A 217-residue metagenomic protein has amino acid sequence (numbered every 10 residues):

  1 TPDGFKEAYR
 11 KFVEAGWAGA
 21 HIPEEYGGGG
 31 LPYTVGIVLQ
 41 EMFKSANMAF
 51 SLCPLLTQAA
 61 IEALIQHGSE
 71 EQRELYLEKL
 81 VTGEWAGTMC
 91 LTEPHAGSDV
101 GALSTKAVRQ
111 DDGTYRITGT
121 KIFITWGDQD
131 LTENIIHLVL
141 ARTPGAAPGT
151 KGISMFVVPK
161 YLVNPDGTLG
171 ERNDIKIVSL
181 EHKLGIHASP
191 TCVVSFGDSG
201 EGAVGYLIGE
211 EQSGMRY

Functional and structural regions predicted by a protein language model:
T1-A15, L64-R109, T114-Y115, I122-F123: Gly/Pro-rich turn-and-neighbor structural signature
G4-E78, T82-G83, T132-I136: Internal helix-loop-helix
F5-G16, Y33-G36, T114-I117, V204-Y217: Active-site-adjacent bridging/hinge elements
A15, M42-L52, Q66-E84, V108-R116 (+3 more regions): Secondary-structure transition/capping motifs at alpha-helix termini and the adjoining loop/turn into the next element
G19-H21, T88-C90, D99, S104-V108 (+6 more regions): Structured core elements
H95-S98, D128-D130, A147, K183-P190: Short Gly/Pro-enriched turn/cap motifs at secondary-structure boundaries
T114-T168, R172: A short core secondary-structure module
F123-T125, L162-V178, K183, P190-Y217: A glycine-rich, basic-preceded beta-loop-alpha segment at the flavin cofactor/substrate interface of flavin-utilizing
